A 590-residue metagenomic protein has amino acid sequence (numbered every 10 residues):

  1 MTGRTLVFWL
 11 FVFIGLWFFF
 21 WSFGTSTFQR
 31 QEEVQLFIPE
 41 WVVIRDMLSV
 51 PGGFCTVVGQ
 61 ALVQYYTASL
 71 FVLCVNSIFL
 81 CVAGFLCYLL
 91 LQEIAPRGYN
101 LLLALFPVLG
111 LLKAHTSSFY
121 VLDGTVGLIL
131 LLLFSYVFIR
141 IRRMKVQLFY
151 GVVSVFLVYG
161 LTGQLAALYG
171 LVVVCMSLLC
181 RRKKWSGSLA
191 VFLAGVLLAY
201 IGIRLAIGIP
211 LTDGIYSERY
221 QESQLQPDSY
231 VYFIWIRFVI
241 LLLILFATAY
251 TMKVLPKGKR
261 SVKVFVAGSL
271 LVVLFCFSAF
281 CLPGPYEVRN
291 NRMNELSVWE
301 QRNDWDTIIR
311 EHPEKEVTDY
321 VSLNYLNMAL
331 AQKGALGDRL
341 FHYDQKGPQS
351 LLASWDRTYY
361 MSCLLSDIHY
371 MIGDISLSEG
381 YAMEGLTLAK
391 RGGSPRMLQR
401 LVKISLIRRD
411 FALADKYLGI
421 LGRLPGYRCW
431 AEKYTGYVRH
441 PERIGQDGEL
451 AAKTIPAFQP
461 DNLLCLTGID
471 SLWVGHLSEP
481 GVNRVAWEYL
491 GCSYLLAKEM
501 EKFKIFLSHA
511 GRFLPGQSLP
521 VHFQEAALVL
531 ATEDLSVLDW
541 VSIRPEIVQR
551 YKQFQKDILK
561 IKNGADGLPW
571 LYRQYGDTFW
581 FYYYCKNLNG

Functional and structural regions predicted by a protein language model:
R4-Q29, G195-A206, F275-A279: Transmembrane signal-anchor helices characteristic of membrane glycosylation enzymes that use polyprenol
F18-F71, F79: Membrane-interface coil-to-helix junctions
R30-E33, L48-G52, N76, R97-M144 (+5 more regions): Membrane-interface micro-motifs in multi-pass membrane enzymes
L101-L102, R140-F156, K184-L193: Short hydrophobic alpha-helices at membrane interfaces in multi-pass membrane enzymes
G170-L189: Perimembrane helix-loop-helix junctions
L189-K257: Membrane-embedded alpha-helical segments of integral membrane proteins
R260-P285: Internal/C-terminal transmembrane anchor helices
F280-I455, N462, L477-M500: Soluble catalytic regions of membrane-associated enzymes that act on cell-envelope and secretory-pathway components
